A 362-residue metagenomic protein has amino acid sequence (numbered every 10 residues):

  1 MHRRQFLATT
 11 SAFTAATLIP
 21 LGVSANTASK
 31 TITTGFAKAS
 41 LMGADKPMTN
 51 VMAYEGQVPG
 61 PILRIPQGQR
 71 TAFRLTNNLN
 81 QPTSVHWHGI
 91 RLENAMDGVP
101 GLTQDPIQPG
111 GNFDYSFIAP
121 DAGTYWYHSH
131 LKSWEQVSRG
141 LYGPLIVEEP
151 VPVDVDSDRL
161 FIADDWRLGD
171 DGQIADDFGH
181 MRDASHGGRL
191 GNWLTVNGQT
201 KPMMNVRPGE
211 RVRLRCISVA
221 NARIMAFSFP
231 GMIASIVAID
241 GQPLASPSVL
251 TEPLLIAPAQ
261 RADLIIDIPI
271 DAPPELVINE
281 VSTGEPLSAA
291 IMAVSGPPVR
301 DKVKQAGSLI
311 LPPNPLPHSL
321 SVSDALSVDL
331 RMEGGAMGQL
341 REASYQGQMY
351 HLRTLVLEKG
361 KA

Functional and structural regions predicted by a protein language model:
Q5-A25: N-terminal export signals
T27-P152, R223-L254, P274-P286, V328 (+2 more regions): Histidine- and aromatic-enriched segments that form or immediately flank copper-ligand environments
K30-A39, R159-A175, N314-M337: Predominantly extracellular/luminal regions of secreted and cell-surface proteins, especially disulfide-bonded
I62, P144, L160, D263-I265: Conserved hydrophobic/aromatic beta-strand scaffold that supports enzyme active sites
M96-D97, D105-P109, D176-D324: Histidine- and aromatic-rich segments of cupredoxin/plastocyanin-like copper-binding domains
V147-V153, M292-K304, R331-E333: Long, low-complexity ectodomains and other extracytoplasmic segments of secretory-pathway proteins
A163, N192, Q348, K359-G360: Non-transmembrane, membrane-proximal soluble domains of secreted or membrane proteins
